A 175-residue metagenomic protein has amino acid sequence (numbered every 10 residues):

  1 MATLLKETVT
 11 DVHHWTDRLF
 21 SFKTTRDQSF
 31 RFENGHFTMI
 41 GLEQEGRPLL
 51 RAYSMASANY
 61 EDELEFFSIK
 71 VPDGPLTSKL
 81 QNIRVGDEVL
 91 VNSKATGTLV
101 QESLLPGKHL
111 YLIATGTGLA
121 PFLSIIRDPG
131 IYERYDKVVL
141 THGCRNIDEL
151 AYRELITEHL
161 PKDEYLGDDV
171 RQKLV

Functional and structural regions predicted by a protein language model:
A2-V85: Ferredoxin-reductase
P75-V175: FNR/FR-type flavoprotein reductase catalytic core
